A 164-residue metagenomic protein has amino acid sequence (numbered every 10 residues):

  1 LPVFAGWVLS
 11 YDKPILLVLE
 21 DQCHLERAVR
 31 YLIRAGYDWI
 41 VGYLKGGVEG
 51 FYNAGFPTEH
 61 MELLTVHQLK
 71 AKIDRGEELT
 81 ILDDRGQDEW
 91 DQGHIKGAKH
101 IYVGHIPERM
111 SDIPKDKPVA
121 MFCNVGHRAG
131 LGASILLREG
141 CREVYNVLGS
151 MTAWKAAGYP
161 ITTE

Functional and structural regions predicted by a protein language model:
L1-T80, D84-E164: Rhodanese-like catalytic fold shared by cysteine-dependent sulfurtransferases and DSP/PTP-type phosphatases
